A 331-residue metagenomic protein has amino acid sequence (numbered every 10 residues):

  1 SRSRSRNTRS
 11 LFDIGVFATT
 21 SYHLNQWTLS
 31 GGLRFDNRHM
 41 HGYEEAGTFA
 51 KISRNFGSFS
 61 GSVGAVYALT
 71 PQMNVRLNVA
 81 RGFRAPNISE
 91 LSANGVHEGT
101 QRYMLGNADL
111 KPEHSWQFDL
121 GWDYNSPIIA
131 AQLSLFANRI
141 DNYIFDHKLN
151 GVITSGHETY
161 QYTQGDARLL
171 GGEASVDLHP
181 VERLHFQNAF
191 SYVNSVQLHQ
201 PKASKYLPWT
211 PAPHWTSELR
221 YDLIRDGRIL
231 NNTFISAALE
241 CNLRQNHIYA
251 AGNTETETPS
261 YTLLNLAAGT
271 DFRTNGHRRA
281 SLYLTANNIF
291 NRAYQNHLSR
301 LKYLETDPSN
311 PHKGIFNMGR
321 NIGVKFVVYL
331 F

Functional and structural regions predicted by a protein language model:
R2-I140: Structural signature of Gram-negative outer-membrane beta-barrels, strongest in the C-terminal barrel of TonB-dependent
R2-T8, Y43-I52, R102-A108, Q117 (+4 more regions): Extracellular loop and loop/strand-boundary signature of outer-membrane beta-barrel proteins
L11, L105-K111, Q117, S126-Q187 (+1 more regions): Outer membrane beta-barrel strand-and-loop segments of large Gram-negative receptors, especially TonB-dependent
V16-Y22, V63-Y67, L120-Y124, G172-L178 (+6 more regions): Residues on the lipid-exposed face of transmembrane beta-strands in outer-membrane beta-barrel proteins
N25-Q26, Q72, I128-A130, E182-R183 (+3 more regions): Short loop/turn motifs that connect adjacent beta-strands in outer-membrane beta-barrel proteins
L29-L33, G61, V75-L77, A131-L133 (+6 more regions): Transmembrane beta-strands of outer-membrane beta-barrel proteins
F83, R139-D141, F186, C241-I248 (+1 more regions): C-terminal beta-signal and adjacent terminal beta-strands/loops of Gram-negative outer-membrane beta-barrel proteins
F136-R139, H157-Q245: Gram-negative outer-membrane beta-barrel transporters
